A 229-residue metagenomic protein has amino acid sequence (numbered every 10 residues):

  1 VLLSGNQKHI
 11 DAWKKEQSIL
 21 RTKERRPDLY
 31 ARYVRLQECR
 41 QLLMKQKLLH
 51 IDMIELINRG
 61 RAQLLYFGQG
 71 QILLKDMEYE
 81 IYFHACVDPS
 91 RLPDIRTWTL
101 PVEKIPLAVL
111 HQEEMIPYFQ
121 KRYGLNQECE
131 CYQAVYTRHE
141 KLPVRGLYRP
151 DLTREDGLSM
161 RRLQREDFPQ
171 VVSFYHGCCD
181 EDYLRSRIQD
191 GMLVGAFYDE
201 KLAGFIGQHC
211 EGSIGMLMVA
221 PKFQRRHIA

Functional and structural regions predicted by a protein language model:
V1-V34: Non-catalytic terminal and connector segments of soluble metabolic enzymes
R35-M53, C131, R138-E181: Short amphipathic alpha-helix that is part of the acyltransferase structural core
Q46-P101, A203-G215, A220-P221: Conserved donor-binding loop and adjoining core beta-sheet/short helix segment in diverse acyl/aminoacyl transferases
L48-N58, A108-Q112, E181-D190: A short, aromatic/hydrophobic, helix- or strand-capping loop or linear motif that either lines the entrance/gate
I51-I54, A62-L65, K121-E128, R161: Short secondary-structure junctions
G68-G70, K75-E78, R165-P169, S173-G215: Acetyl-CoA-dependent GNAT
M77-T153: Acyl-donor-binding surface of acyltransferase catalytic domains
F223, H227-I228: Conserved acetyl-CoA pyrophosphate-binding loop and the N-cap/start of the following alpha-helix in GNAT-like
